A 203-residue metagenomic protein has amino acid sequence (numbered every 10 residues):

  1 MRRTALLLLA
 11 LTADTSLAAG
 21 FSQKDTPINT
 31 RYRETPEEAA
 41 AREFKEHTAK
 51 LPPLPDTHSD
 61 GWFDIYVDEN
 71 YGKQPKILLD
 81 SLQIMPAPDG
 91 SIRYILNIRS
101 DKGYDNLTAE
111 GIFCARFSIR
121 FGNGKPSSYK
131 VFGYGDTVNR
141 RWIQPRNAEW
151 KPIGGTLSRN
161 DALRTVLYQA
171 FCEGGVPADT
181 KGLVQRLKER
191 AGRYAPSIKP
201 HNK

Functional and structural regions predicted by a protein language model:
T4-A13: Sec-dependent N-terminal signal peptides
D14-A18: Sec/Tat signal peptide C-region and signal peptidase I cleavage site
A19-K203: N-terminal secretory-pathway/extracellular module detecting exported/lumenal segments and adjacent signal-anchor/first
